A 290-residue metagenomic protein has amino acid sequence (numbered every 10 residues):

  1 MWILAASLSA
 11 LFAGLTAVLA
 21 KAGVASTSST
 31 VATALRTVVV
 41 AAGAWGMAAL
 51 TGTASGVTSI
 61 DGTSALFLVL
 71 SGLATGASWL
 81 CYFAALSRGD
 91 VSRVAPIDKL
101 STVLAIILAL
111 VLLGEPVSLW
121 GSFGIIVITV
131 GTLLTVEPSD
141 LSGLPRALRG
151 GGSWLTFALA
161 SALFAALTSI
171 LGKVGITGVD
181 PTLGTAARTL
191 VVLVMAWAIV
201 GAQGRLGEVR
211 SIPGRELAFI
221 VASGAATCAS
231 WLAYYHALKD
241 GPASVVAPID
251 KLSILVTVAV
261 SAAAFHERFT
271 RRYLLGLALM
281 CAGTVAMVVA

Functional and structural regions predicted by a protein language model:
M1-F12, L19-V69, W79-G89, P138-F157 (+3 more regions): Membrane-interface interhelical linkers
M1-L8, V103-L163, T270-A290: Juxtamembrane helix-loop boundary signature in multi-pass membrane transporters
L8, L35-R36, L70, I97-L100 (+5 more regions): Hydrophobic core positions of alpha-helical segments in small-molecule transporters and transporter systems
F12, L19, V39, A74-T75 (+10 more regions): Hydrophobic residues within membrane-embedded alpha-helical segments of Major Facilitator Superfamily
G23, A32, A85, V111-L113 (+5 more regions): Hydrophobic/aromatic residues within transmembrane alpha-helices of multi-pass small-molecule transporters
T30-V31, S92, S118, T182-L183 (+2 more regions): Residues that define the loop-to-transmembrane-helix transition and helix capping in multi-pass membrane transporters
V38-A44, I97-V111, V191-M195, S230 (+2 more regions): Alpha-helical transmembrane segments of compact multi-pass small-molecule transporters, enriched in specific families
G150-L183: Selected transmembrane alpha-helices and immediately adjacent juxtamembrane segments of polytopic inner-membrane
